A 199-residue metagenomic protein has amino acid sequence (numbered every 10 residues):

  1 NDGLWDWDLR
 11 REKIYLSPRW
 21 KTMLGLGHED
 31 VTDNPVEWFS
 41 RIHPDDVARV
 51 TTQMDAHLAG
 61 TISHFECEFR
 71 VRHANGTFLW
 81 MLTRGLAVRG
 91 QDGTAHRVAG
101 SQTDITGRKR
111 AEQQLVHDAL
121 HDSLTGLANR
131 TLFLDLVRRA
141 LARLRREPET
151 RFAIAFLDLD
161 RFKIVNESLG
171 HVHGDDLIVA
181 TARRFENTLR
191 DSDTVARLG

Functional and structural regions predicted by a protein language model:
N1-R41, G85-L86, R97: PAS-family sensory domain signal
G3, I14-Y15, F65, R72-A74 (+2 more regions): PAS-family sensory domains
D8, S17, G76, D122-T125 (+1 more regions): Conserved metal-coordinating catalytic motifs of nucleotidyl cyclase and c-di-GMP turnover enzymes
D30-A56, F65-C67: PAS/Per-ARNT-Sim sensory domains
D45, I105-T106, L159-D160: PAS/PAC or PAS-like capping segment
V71-N75, R84-G90, S101: PAS-family sensory domains and close relatives that share small-molecule sensor folds
T94-D104, F156: PAS-family sensory domains
K109, V116-L120, G126-A153, L159-N187 (+1 more regions): Conserved long alpha-helical elements within nucleotide-processing catalytic cores of c-di-GMP signaling and class III
